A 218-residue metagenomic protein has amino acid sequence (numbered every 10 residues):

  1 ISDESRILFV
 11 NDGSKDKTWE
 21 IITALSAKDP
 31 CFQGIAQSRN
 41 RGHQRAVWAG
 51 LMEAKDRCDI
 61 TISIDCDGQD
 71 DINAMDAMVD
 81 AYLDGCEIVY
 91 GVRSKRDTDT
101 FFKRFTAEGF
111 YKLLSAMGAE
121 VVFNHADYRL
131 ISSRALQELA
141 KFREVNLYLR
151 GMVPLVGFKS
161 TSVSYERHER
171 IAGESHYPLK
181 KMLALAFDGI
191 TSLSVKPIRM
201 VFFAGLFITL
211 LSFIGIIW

Functional and structural regions predicted by a protein language model:
I1, L25-D29: Acidic-histidine catalytic/liganding microenvironments
D3-S14, I35-A36: Short beta-strand/loop segment that forms part of the nucleotide-sugar
R6, C31-Q33, K159-T161: Conserved beta-strand segments of alpha/beta enzyme cores
N11-E20, G68-Q69: A conserved acidic beta->alpha catalytic loop
K17, I21-A24, A49, A77: Alpha-helical transmission elements in cytosolic ATPase-linked domains
A27, K55, D80-L83, V195: Residue-level signal for alpha-helix termini/capping positions
Q33-E53, I60-S63, I72-M152, H168-F187: Acceptor/aglycone-binding surface of glycosyltransferases and processive sugar-polymer synthases
R150-W218: Hydrophobic helical membrane-anchoring modules
